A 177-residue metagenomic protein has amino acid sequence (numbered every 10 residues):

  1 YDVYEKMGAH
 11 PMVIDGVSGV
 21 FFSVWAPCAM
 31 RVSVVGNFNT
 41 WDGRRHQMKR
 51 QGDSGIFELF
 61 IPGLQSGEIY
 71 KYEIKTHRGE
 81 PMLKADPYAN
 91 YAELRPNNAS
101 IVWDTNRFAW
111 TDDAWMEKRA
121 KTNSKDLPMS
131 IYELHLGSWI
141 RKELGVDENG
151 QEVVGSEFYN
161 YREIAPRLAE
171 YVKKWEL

Functional and structural regions predicted by a protein language model:
Y1-F21, Q51-Y159, E163, R167: The feature marks proteins involved in alpha-glucan
W25-V32: Short proline/glycine-enriched turn/loop motifs at strand-loop junctions of beta-rich domains
A26, W41-G43, L59: Beta-strand-enriched, solvent-exposed domains that form extended recognition/catalytic surfaces
C28, D42, S66-E68: Short loop/turn segments at connectors of secondary-structure elements within structured domains
V32-V34, Y70: Short beta-strand elements bearing conserved aromatic residues within extracellular beta-rich modules
N37-D42, H77: Change "in extracellular beta-sheet-rich domains … of secreted and cell-surface proteins" to "in beta-sheet-rich domains
G43-G52: Solvent-exposed serine/threonine-rich low-complexity stretches and specific carbohydrate-binding patches
I164-L177: Catalytic domains of carbohydrate-active enzymes, especially glycoside hydrolases
